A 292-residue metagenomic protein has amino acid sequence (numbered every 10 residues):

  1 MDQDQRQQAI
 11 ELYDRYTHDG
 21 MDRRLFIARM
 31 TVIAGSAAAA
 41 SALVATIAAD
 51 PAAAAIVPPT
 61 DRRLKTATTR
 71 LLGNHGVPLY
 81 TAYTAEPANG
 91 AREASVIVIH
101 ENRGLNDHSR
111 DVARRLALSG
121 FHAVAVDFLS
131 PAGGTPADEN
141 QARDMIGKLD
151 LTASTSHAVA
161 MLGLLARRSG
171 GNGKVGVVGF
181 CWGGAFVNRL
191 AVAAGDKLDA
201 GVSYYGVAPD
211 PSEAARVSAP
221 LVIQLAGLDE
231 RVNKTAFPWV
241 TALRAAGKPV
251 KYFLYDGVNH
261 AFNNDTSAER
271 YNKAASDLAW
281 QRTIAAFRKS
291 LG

Functional and structural regions predicted by a protein language model:
M1-L25: N-terminal secretory signal peptides
G20-A28, A37-I56: N-terminal twin-arginine translocation
A55-A88: N-terminal cap/lid segment of alpha/beta-hydrolase-fold proteins
R92-E101: Short beta-strand element of the alpha/beta-hydrolase
L129-T152, A261-S267: Cap/lid segment of the alpha/beta-hydrolase catalytic domain
D144-R168: Alpha/beta-hydrolase active-site loop
A160-S218: Primarily recognizes the serine-hydrolase "nucleophile elbow" in alpha/beta-hydrolase and SGNH/GDSL folds
I223-L225: Short beta-strand/loop motif that positions the catalytic acidic residue of the alpha/beta-hydrolase fold
